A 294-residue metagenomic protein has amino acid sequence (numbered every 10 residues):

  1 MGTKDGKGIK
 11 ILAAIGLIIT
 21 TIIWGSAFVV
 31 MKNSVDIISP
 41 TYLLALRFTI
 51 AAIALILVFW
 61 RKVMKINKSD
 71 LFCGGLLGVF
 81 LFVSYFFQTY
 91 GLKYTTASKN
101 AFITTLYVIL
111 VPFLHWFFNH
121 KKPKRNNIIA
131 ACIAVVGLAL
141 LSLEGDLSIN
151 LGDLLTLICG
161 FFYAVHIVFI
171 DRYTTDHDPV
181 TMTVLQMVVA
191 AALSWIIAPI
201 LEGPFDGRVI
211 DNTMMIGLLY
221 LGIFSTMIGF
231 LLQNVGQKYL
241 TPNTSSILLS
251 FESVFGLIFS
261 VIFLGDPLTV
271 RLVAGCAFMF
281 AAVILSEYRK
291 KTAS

Functional and structural regions predicted by a protein language model:
M1-Y42, V79, F87, L147-R172 (+2 more regions): Glycine-/small-residue-enriched transmembrane alpha-helix faces in small-molecule transporters and effluxers
G2-G6, K10, R47-F48, M214 (+1 more regions): C-terminal-most transmembrane helix of multi-pass membrane proteins
G8-A14, I37-T41, A45, I66-F72 (+3 more regions): Juxtamembrane helix-entry segments on the extracytoplasmic side of multipass membrane proteins
I23, A27-F28, I56-T104, L140 (+1 more regions): Specific transmembrane alpha-helical segments of multi-pass solute transporters/efflux pumps, especially DMT/EamA
V29, A52-L55, V111-P112, F117 (+2 more regions): Transmembrane alpha-helical segments that form core, pore/gating elements of small-molecule transporters/exporters
L44-L46, N100-L106, I170-A192, I223-I262: Helix-helix packing/entry segments at the starts of transmembrane helices
A54-V63, Y107-I129, V254-V273: C-terminal transmembrane-helix exit sites in multi-pass transporters
L55, L77, P123-L143, Y163 (+3 more regions): Hydrophobic transmembrane alpha-helices of multi-pass small-molecule transport proteins
